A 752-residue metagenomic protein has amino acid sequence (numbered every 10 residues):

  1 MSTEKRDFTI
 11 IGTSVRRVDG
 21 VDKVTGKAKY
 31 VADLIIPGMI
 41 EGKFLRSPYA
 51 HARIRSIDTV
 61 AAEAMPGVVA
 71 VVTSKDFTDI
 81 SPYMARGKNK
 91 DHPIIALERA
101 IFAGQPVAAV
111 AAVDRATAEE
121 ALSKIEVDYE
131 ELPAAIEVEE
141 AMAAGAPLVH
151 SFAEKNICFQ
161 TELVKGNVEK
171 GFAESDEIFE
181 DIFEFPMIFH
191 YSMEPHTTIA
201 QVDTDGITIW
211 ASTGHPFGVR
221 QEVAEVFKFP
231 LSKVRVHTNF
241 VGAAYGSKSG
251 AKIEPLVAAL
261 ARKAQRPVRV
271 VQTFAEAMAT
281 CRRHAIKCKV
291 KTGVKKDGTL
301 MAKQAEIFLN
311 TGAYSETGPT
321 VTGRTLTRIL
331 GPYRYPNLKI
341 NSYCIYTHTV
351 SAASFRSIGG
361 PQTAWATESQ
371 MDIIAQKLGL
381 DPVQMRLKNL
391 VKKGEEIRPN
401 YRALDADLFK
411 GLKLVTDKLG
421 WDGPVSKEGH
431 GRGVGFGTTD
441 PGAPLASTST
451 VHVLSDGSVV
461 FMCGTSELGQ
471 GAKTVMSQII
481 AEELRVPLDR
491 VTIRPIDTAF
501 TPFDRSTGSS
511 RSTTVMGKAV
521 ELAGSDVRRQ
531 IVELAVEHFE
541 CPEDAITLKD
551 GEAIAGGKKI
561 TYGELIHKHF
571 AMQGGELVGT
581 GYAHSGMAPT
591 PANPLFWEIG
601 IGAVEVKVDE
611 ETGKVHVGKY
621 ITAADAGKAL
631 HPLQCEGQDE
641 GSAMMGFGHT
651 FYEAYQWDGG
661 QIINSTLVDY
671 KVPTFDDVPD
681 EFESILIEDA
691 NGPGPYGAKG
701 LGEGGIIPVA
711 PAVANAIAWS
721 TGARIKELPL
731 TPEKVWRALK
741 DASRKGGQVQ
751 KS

Functional and structural regions predicted by a protein language model:
M1-Q160, I178-D181, Q573-L577: Flexible, low-hydrophobicity surface segments
T13, D19-T25, K155-T198, T204 (+6 more regions): Glycine-rich loop/linker segments at domain edges
E41, L97, E194-I199, K287-K289 (+4 more regions): Short glycine-rich loop/turn motifs
M65, S74-D76, V226-K233, K263-V268 (+5 more regions): C-terminal catalytic domains of large/alpha subunits in multi-subunit enzymes
S81-R86, A121-K124, Y191, R220-E222 (+12 more regions): Short acidic, glycine/serine/threonine-rich loops at helix termini
E98-R99, P230-T238, L260-T273, A277-A279: Conserved catalytic cysteine-centered active-site region of acyl-thioester-dependent Claisen-condensing enzymes
V168-F227, G435-G464, Q470: Conserved beta-alpha junction segments in alpha/beta enzyme cores
A244-Q265, R269-Q272, A472-I480: Thiamine diphosphate
